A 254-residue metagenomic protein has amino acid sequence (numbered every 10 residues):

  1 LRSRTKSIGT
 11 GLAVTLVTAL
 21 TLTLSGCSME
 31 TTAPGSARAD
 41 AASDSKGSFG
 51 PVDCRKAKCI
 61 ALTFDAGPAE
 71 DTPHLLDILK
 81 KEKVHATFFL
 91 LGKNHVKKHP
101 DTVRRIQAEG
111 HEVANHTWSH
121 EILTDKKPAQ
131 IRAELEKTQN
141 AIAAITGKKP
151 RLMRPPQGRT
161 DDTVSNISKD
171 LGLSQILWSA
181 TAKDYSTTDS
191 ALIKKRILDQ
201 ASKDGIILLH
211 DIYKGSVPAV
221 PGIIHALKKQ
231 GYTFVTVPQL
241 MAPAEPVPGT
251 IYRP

Functional and structural regions predicted by a protein language model:
R2-T15: Bacterial N-terminal signal peptides that target proteins for export
T23-G26: C-terminal motif of bacterial Sec signal peptides marking the signal peptidase cleavage site
S28-E30: Bacterial signal peptide processing site
A37-I122, K126, Q130, K137-A144 (+1 more regions): Active-site beta->alpha N-cap acidic-glycine motif
K46-C54, E82, H95-V96, G215-P254: C-terminal domain-boundary segment and adjacent tail
A57-C59, E82-T87, A108-E112, K148-R151 (+3 more regions): Loop/turn elements at helix/coil->beta-strand transitions in domains of secreted/extracellular proteins
D65, L79, V113-H116, T138 (+5 more regions): Conserved, mostly hydrophobic/aromatic
E121-K149, Q157-K203, S216-P218: Alpha-helical scaffold elements lining the catalytic groove of polysaccharide deacetylases
